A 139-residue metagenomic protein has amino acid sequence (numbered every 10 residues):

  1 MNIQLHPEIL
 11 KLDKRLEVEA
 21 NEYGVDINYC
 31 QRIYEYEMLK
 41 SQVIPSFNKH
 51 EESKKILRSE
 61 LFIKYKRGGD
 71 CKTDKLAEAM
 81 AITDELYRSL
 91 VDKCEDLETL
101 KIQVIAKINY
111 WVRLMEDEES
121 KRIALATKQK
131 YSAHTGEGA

Functional and structural regions predicted by a protein language model:
M1-I3, Y131-A139: Short acidic DE-rich linear segments
H6, L10-D13, E17, R58 (+3 more regions): Generic detector of well-ordered alpha-helical segments enriched in charged/polar residues, highlighting helical
H6-M38: Short, charge-rich amphipathic alpha-helices with coiled-coil/heptad character
L12-E22, I44, D84-Y87, V91 (+2 more regions): A general secondary-structure boundary signal
L16, T73-A77, I102, S120: Generic signature of intrinsically disordered, low-complexity, basic-rich segments and short cationic peptides
C30-K64: Short, well-structured hydrophobic secondary-structure segments
F47, E51, V91-Q129: Long amphipathic alpha-helical coiled-coil segments
K55-D96: Extended, amphipathic alpha-helical coiled-coil scaffold segments used for oligomerization/tethering in eukaryotic
